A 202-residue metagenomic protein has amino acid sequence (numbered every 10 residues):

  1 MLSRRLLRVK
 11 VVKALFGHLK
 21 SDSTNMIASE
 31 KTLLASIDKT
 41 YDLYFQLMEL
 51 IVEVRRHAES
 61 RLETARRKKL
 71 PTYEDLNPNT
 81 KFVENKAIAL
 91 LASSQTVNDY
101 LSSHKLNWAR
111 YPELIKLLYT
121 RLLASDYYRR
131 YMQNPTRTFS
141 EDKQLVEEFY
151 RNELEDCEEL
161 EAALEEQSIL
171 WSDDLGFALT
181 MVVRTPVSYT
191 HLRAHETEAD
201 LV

Functional and structural regions predicted by a protein language model:
L2-V9, K13-D174, V187: Core subunits and conserved enzymes of cellular information-processing and envelope-translocation systems across
D173-F177, M181: Short, charge-rich amphipathic segments
V182-Y189: Extended, charge-rich helix/loop segments that form flexible, surface "patches" used to engage negatively charged
T190-T197: Conserved small/polar residues in nucleotide/adenosyl-binding loops
A199-V202: Compact recognition or signaling/catalytic modules
